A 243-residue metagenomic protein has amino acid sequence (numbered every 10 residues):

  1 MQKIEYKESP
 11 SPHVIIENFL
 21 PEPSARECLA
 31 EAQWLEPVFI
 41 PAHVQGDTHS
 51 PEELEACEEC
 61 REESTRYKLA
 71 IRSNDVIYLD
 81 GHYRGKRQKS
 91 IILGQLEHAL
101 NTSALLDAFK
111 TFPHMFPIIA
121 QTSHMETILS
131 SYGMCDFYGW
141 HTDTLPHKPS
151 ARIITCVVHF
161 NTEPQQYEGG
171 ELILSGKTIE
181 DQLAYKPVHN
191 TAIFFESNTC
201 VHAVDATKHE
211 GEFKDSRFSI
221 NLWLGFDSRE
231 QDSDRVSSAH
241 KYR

Functional and structural regions predicted by a protein language model:
M1-S11, D234-R243: Fe(II)/2-oxoglutarate
Q2-T111: Non-heme Fe(II)/2-oxoglutarate
L20, A32, P113, T144 (+3 more regions): Short beta-strand segments enriched in hydrophobic/aromatic residues within well-folded beta-rich domains
H114-T127, E168: A short coil-to-beta-strand element that immediately follows conserved catalytic motifs
T122-H124, G133-F137, A151-I153, Y167 (+1 more regions): Short connector loops at helix/strand junctions that flank enzyme active sites, especially segments positioning acidic
L129-K148: Conserved short histidine dyad/triad with adjacent acidic residue
P146-H147, R152, T162-R243: Catalytic core of Fe(II)/2-oxoglutarate
T155-V157: Eukaryotic charged/polar low-complexity linker/IDR segments
